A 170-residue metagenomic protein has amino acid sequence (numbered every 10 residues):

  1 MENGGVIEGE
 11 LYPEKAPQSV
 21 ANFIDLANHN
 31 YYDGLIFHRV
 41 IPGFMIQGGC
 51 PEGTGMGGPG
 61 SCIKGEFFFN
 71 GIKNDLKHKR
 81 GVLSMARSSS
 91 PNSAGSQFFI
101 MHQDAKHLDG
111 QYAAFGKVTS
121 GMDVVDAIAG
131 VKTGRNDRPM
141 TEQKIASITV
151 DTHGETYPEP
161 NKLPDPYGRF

Functional and structural regions predicted by a protein language model:
M1-F170: Cyclophilin-like peptidyl-prolyl cis-trans isomerases
